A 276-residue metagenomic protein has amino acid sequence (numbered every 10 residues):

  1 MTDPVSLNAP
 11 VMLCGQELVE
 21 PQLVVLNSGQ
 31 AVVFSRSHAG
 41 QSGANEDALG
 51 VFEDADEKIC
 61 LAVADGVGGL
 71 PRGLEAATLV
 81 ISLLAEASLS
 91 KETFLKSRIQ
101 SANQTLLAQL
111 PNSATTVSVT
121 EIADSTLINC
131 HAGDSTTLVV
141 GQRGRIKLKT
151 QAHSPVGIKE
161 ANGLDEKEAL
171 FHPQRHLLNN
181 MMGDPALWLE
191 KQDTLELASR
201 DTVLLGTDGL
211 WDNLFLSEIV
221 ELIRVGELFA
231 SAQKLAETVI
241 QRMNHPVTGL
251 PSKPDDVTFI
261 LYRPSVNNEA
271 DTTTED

Functional and structural regions predicted by a protein language model:
M1-D276: PP2C/PPM-type serine/threonine phosphatase catalytic domain
